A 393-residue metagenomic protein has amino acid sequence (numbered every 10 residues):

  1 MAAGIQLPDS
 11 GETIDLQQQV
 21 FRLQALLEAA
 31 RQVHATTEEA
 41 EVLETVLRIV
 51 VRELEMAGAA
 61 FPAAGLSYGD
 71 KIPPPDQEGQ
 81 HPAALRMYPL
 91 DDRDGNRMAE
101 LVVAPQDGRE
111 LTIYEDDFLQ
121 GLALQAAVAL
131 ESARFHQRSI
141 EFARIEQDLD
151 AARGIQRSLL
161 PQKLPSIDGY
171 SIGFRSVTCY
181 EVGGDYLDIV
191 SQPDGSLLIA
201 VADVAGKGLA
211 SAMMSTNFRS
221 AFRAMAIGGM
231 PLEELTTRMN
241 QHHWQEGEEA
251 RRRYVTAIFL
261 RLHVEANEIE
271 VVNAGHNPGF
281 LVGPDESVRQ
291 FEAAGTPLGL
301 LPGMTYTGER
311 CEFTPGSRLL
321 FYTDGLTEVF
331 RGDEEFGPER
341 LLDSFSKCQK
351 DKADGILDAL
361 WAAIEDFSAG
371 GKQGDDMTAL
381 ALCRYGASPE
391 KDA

Functional and structural regions predicted by a protein language model:
M1-A35, M98, V128-A129: Signal-transmission linkers at sensory-effector interfaces
A2-D15, M98-L122, K207, T307 (+2 more regions): Regulatory loop-to-helix N-cap segments in sensory/regulatory domains that couple ligand/signal detection
G11-T13, L23-E41, H136, S158-L160 (+2 more regions): Short regulatory/linker helices and ligand/cofactor-binding micro-motifs at input modules
Q19-V20, L27, R31-I72, P165-S166 (+2 more regions): Helix-loop-beta substructure at the N-terminus of cytosolic sensory domains that couple signal/ligand detection
A25, E110-E131, T216-S220, T314-P315: Amphipathic alpha-helical "output/dimerization" segments
A25-V33, E38-L54, I155, S171-R175 (+2 more regions): Amphipathic alpha-helical coiled-coil segments that mediate homodimerization and allosteric signal transmission
I72, H136, I140-R318, A362 (+1 more regions): … and, occasionally, acidic/histidine-rich disordered N-termini of signaling adaptors
H81-E100: A short, aliphatic-rich beta-strand micro-motif
